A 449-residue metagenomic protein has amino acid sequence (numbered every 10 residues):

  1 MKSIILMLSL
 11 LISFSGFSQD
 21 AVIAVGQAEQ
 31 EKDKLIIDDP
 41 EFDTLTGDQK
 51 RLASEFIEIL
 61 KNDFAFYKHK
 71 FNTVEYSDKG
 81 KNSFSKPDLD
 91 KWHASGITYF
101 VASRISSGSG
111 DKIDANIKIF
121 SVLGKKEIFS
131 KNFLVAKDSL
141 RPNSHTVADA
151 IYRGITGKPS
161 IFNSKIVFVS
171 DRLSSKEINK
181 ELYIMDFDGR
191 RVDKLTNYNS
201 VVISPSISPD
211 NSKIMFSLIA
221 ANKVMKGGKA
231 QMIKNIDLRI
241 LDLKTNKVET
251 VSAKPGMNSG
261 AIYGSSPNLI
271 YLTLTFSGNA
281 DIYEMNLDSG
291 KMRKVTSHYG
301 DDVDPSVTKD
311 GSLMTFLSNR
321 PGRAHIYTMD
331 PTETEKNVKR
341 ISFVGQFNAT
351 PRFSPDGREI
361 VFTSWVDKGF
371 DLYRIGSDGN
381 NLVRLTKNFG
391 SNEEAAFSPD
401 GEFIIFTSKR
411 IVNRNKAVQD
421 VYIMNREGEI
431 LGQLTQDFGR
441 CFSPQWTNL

Functional and structural regions predicted by a protein language model:
S18-N62: A structural "domain/chain start" motif
Q19-D33, G124-S130, L134-K194: C-terminal/domain-edge helix-coil "capping" segments
D20-A21, F84-A150: Amphipathic beta-strand/beta-sheet edge segments enriched in Tyr/Trp
T44-I113: Short, solvent-exposed, polar/charged sequence segments at loop or secondary-structure edges
L123, D186-R190, D242-N246, N286-G290 (+3 more regions): Short loop/turn segments that connect beta-strands within beta-propeller blades
P159, D171-K180, Y198, L218-L238 (+10 more regions): A flexible loop/linker signature enriched in serine peptidases of the S9 family
S160-F162, P209-D210, S265-S266, K309-D310 (+3 more regions): Residue-level detector of Asp-centered blade-edge/turn motifs that repeat once per structural unit in beta-propeller
I166, I214-M215, L269-Y271, M314 (+2 more regions): Hydrophobic beta-strand positions that form the internal "hydrophobic ladder" of WD40/Gbeta-like beta-propeller blades
